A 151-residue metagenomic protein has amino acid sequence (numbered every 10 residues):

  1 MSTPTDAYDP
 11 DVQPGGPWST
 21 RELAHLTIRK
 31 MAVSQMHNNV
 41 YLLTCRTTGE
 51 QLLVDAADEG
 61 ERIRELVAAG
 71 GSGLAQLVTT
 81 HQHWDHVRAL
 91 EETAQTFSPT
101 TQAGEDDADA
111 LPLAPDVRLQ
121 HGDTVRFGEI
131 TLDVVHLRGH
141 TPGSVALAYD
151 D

Functional and structural regions predicted by a protein language model:
M1-T27: Accessory terminal helices/loops
D9-P10, P14, M31-M36, Q82: N-terminal beta1-alpha1 ligand-phosphate binding loop
G16-A24, G49, T79-H81, A103 (+1 more regions): Short, mixed-charge, low-aromatic patches
P17-S72, A146-D151: Conserved beta-strand hairpin/beta-sheet module of binuclear metal-dependent hydrolase folds, prominently
I28, L42, T124-Y149: Core dinuclear metal-dependent hydrolase active-site scaffold
M31-V33, D116, H136-R138: Short Gly/Pro-enriched turn/cap motifs at secondary-structure boundaries
H37, T48-Q51, D58-T131: Active-site HxH/HxHxD metal-binding segment of metal-dependent hydrolases
L43, D55, H81, T93 (+3 more regions): Divalent metal-coordination and catalytic microenvironments
